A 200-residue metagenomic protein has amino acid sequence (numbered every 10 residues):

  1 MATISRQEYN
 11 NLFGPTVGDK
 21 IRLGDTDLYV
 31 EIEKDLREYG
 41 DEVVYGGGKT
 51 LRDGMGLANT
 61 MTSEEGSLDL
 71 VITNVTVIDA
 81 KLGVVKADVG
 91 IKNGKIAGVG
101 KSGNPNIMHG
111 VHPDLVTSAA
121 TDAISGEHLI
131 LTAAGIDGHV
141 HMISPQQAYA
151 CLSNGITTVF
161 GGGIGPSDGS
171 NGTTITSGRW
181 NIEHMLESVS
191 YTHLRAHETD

Functional and structural regions predicted by a protein language model:
M1-R22, S63-V71, V75-A80, G135-G138 (+1 more regions): Short, charged N-terminal helix-start/capping segments
M1-S63: Extreme N-terminal flexible tails
D35, G40-L70, V77-T132: Histidine-rich, glycine-flanked metal-binding segment
G100-G103, G163, D200: Short, small-residue-rich loop/turn micro-motifs
P105-H184: Metal-associated gating/positioning segment near the N- to mid-region
M185-Y191: Alpha-helix-loop-beta-strand connector modules within alpha/beta enzyme cores
T192-T199: Conserved small/polar residues in nucleotide/adenosyl-binding loops
